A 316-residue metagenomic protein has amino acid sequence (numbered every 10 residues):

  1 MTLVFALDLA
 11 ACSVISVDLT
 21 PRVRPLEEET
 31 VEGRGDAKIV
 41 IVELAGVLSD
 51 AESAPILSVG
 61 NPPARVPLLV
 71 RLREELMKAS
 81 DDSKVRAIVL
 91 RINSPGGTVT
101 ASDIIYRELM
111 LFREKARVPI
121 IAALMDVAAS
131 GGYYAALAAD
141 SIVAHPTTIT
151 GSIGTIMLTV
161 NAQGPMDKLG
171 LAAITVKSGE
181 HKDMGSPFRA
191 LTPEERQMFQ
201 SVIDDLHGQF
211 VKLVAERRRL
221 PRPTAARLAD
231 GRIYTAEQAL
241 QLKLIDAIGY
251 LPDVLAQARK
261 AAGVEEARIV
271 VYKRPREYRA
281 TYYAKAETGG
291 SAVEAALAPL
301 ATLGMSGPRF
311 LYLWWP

Functional and structural regions predicted by a protein language model:
M1-H145, I156-P316: N-terminal organellar transit peptides
G151-I153: Flexible, glycine/proline-enriched loop segments at strand-loop-helix junctions that form or flank small-ligand binding
